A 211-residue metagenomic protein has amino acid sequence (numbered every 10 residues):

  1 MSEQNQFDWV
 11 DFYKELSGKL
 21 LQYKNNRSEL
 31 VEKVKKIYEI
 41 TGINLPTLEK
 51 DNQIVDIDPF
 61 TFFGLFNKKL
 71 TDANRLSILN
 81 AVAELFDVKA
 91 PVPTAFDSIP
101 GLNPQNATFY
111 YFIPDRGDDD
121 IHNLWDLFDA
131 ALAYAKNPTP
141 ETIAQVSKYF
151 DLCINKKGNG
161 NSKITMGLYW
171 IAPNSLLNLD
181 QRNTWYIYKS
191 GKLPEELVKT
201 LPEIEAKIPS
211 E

Functional and structural regions predicted by a protein language model:
M1-K157, P173-E211: An N-terminal alpha-helical hairpin/helix-loop-helix interaction module that forms a charged, gly/pro-flexible surface
I164-I171: Short hydrophobic alpha-helical segments that form membrane-spanning helices or hydrophobic packing faces of helical
